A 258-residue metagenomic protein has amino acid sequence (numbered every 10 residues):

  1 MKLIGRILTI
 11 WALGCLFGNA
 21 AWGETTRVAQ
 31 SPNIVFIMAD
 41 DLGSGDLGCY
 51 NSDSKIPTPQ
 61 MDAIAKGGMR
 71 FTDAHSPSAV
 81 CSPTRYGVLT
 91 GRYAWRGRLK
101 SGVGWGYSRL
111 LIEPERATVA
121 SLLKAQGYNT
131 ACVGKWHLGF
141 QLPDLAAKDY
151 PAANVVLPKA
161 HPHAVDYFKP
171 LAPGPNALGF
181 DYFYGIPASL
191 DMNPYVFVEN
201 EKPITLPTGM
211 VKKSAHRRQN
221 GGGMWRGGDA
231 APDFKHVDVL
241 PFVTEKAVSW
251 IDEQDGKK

Functional and structural regions predicted by a protein language model:
K2-I7, C15-K258: Formylglycine-dependent sulfatase
